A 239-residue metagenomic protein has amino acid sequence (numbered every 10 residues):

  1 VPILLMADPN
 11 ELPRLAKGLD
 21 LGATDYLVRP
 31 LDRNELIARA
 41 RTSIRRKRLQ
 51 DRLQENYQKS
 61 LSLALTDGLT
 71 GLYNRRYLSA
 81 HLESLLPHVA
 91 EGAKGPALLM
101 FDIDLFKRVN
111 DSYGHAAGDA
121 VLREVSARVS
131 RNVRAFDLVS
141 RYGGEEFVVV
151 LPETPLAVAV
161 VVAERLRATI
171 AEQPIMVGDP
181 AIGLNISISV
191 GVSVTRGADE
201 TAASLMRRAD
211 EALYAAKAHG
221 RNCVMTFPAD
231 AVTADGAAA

Functional and structural regions predicted by a protein language model:
P13, G18, T24-D25, D32-G68 (+3 more regions): Signal-transducing coiled-coil linker helices
L61-A80, F101-H115, R123: Conserved nucleotide-binding and Mg2+-coordinating catalytic segments in signaling enzymes
S79-Y113, V129, S140: Active-site-proximal structural segments of metal-dependent nucleotidyl cyclase/transferase enzymes
F106, V125, V139-Y142, F147 (+2 more regions): Hydrophobic framework residues that shape the active-site pocket of cyclic nucleotide turnover catalytic cores
A117-L138, E146, P152, I170: Active-site-proximal alpha-helical element of nucleotidyl cyclase-like catalytic domains and analogous helices
R141, I170-I188, A198: Catalytic core regions of nucleotide second-messenger enzymes
V160, S193-A239: Catalytic-core segments of nucleotide cyclases and related cyclic-nucleotide turnover enzymes
